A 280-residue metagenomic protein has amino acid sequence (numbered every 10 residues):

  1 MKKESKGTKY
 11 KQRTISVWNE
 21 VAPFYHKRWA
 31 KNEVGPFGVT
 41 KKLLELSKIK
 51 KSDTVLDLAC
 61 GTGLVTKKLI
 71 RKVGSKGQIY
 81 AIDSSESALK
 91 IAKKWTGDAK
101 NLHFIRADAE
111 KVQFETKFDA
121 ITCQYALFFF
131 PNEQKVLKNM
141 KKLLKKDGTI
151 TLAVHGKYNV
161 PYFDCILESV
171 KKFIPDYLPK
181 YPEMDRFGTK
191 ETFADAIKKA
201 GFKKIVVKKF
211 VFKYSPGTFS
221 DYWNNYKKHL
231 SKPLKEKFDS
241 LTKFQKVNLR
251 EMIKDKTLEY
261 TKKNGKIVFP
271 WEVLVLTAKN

Functional and structural regions predicted by a protein language model:
K2-K50, L64-K68, A88-I91, W95 (+3 more regions): Conserved class I S-adenosyl-L-methionine
K3, G7-Y10, R28, E33-F37 (+2 more regions): Conserved Class I S-adenosyl-L-methionine
S52, S75-K76, L144-T149: Short glycine-dipeptide loop
T54-V112, K135: Class I SAM-dependent methyltransferase SAM/SAH-binding core
L69, M140, A278: Class I S-adenosylmethionine-dependent transferase superfamily signal
E110-I121: A short acidic, Gly/Pro-enriched loop at the edge of an enzyme's catalytic core that lines a small-molecule cofactor
A120-E133, G156: A short SAM/SAH-binding and catalytic strip from SAM-dependent methyltransferases
Q134-K135, T149-G217, K263: Conserved catalytic/acceptor-binding region of the Class I
